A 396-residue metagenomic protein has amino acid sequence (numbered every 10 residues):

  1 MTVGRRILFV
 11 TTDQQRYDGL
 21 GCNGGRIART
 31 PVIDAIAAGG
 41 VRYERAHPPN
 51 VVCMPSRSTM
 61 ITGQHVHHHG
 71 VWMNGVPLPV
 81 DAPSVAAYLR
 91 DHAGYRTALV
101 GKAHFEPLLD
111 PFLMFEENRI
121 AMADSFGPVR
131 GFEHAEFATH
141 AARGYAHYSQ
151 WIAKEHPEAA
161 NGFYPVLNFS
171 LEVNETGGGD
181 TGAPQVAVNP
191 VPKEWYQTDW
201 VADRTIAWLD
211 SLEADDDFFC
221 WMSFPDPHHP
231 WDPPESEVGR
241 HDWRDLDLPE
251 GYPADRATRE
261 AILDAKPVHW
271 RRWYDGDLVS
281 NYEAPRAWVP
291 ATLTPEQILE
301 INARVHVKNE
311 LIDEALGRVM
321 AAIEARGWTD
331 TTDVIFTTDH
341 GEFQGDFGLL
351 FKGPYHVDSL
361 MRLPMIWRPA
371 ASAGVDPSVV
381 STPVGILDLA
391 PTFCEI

Functional and structural regions predicted by a protein language model:
M1-I396: Formylglycine-dependent sulfatase
